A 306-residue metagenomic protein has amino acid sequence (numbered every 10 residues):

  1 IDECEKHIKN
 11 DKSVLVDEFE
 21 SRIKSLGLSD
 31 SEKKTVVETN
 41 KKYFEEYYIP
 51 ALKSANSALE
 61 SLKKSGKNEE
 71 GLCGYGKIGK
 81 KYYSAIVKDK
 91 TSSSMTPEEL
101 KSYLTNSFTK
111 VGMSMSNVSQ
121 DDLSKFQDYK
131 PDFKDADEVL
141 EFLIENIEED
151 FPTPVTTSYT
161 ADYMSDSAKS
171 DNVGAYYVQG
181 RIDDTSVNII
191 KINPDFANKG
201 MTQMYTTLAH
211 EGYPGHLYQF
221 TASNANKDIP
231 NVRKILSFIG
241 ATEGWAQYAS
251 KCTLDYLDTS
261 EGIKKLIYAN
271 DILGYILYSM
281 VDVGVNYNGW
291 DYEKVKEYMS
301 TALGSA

Functional and structural regions predicted by a protein language model:
I1-A306: N-terminal maturation segment of proteins
